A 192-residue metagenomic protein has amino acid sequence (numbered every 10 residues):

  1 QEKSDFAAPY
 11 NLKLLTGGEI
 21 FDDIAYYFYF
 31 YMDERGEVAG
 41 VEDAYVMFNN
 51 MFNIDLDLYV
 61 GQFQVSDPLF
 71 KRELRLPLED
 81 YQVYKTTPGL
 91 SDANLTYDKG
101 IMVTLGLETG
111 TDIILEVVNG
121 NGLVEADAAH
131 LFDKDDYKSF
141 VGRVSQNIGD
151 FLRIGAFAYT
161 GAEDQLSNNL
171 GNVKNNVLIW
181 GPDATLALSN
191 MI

Functional and structural regions predicted by a protein language model:
Q1-Y10, A128-H130, N168-L170: Surface-exposed strand-loop-strand hairpins of Gram-negative outer-membrane beta-barrel proteins
E2-L123, D136-V141, S145-A156: Outer membrane beta-barrel
F70-R75, D127, L166-L170: Outer-membrane beta-barrel and related beta-rich outer-membrane complex signature in Gram-negative bacteria
S91, L131-F132, N172: Alpha-helix capping and helix-loop boundary segments enriched in small/acidic/polar residues
D135, S145-I192: Detector for outer-membrane/organellar transmembrane beta-barrel domains, recognizing the amphipathic beta-strand
